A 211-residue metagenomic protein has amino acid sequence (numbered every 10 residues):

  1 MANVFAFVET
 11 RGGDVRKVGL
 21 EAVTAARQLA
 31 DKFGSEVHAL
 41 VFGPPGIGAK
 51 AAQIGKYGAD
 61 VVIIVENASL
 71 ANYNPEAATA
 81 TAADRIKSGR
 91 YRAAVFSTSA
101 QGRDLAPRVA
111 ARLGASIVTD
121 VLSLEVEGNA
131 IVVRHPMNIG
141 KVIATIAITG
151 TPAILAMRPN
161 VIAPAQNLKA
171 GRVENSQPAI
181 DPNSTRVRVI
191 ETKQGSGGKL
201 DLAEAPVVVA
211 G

Functional and structural regions predicted by a protein language model:
M1-G211: N-terminal glycine-rich FAD/FM-binding segment characteristic of electron-transfer flavoproteins
